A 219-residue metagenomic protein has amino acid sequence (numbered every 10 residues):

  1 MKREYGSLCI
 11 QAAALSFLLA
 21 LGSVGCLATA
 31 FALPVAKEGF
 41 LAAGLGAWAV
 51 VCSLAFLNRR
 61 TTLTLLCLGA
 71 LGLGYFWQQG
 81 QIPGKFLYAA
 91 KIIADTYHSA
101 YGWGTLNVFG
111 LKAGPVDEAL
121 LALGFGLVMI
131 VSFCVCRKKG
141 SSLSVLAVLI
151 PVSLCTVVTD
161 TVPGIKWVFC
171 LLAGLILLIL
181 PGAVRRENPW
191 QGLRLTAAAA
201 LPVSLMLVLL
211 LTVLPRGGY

Functional and structural regions predicted by a protein language model:
M1-Y219: Helix-boundary/low-complexity linker signature
